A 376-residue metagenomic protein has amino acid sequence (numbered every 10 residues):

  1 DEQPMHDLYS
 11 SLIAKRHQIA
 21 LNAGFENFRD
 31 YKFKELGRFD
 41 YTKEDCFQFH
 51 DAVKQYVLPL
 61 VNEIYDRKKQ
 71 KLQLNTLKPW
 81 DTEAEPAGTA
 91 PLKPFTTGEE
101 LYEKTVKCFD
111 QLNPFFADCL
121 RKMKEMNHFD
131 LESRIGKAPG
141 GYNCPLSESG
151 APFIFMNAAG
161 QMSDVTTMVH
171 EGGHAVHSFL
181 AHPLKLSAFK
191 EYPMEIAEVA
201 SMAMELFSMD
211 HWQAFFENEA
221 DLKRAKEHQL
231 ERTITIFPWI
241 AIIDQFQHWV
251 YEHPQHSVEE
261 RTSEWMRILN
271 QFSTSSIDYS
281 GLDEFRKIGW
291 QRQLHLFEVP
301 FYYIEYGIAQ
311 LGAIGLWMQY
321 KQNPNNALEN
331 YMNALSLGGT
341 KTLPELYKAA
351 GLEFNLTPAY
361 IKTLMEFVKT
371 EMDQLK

Functional and structural regions predicted by a protein language model:
D1, Y41-F47, E83-P94, P114 (+5 more regions): Glycine- and acidic
D1-M5, L12, R16, H50-V57 (+3 more regions): Short amphipathic alpha-helical coiled-coil/interface segments
E2-F153: Contiguous, non-catalytic segments that form substrate-binding/exosite surfaces or channel walls
Q55-Y56, A181, Y192-D221, Q229 (+2 more regions): Post-HExxH zinc-binding segment in Zn-dependent metallohydrolases
K68-A87, K122-E132, P193-I196, D221 (+5 more regions): A glycine-rich phosphate-binding loop feature that marks nucleotide/adenosyl-phosphate handling sites
W80, M168, V176, A203-L206 (+4 more regions): C-terminal, non-catalytic "cap/extension" segments appended to globular domains
G160-E171: Short alpha-helical catalytic segment bearing the HExxH-like zincin motif of zinc-dependent metalloproteases
G173-S187, F207: Catalytic Zn2+-binding segment of zinc metalloproteases
